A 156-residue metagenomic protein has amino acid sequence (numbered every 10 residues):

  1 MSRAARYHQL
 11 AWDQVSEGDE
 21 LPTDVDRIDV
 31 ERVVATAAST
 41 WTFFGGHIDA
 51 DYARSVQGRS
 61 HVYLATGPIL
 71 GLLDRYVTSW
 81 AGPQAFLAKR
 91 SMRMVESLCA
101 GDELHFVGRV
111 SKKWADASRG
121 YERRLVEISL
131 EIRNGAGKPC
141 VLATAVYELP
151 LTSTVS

Functional and structural regions predicted by a protein language model:
M1-E20, L98-E103, V107-S156: HotDog/MaoC-like acyl-thioester-processing domains
M1-K89, T152-S156: Hot-dog-fold acyl-thioester-processing enzymes
V25, M94, G108-V110: Conserved hydrophobic positions within beta-strands
W80-A100, F106: Mid-chain, well-packed structural core segment of small domains
